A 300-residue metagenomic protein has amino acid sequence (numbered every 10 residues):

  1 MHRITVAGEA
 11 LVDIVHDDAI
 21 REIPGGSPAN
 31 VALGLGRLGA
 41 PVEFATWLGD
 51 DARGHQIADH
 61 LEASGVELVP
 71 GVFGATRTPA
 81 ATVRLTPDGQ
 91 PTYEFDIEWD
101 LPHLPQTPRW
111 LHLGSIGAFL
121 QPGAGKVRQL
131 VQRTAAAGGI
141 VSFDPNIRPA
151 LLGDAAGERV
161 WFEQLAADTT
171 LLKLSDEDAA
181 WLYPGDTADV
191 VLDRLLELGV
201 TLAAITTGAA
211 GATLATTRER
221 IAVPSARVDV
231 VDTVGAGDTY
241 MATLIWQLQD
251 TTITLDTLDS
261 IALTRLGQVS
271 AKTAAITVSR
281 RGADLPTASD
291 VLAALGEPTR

Functional and structural regions predicted by a protein language model:
M1-H16: Positively charged, low-complexity intrinsically disordered leader regions
M1-R3, Q132-R133, D186-R300: Conserved phosphate-binding/catalytic region of the ribokinase-like
A10, P145, T239: Active-site metal-binding loops of divalent metal-dependent hydrolases
I14, A40-G117, L295-R300: Conserved N-terminal subdomain of the carbohydrate kinase-like
R21-R37: Short catalytic helix/loop segments, enriched in acidic residues and glycine and frequently bearing histidine
A32-P41, Q247-Q249: Alpha-helix C-terminal capping segments
W110-D193, A209-G211: Conserved beta-alpha-beta core of the PfkB/ribokinase-like small-molecule kinase fold
